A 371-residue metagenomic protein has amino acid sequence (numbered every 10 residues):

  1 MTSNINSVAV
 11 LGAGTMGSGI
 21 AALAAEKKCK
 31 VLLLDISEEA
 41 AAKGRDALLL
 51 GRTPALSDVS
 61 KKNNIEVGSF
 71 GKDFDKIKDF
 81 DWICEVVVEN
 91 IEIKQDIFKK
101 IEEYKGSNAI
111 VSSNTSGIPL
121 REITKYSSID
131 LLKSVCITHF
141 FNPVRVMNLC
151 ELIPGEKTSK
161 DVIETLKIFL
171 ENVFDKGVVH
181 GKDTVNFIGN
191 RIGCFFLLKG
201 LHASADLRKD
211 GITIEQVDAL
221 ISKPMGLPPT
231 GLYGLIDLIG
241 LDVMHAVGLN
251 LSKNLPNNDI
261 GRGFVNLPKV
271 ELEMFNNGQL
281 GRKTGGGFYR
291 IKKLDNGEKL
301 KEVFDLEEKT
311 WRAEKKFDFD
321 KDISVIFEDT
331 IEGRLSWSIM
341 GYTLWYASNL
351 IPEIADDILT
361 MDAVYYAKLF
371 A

Functional and structural regions predicted by a protein language model:
T2-A371: N-terminal glycine-rich phosphate-binding loop for ADP-containing cofactors
